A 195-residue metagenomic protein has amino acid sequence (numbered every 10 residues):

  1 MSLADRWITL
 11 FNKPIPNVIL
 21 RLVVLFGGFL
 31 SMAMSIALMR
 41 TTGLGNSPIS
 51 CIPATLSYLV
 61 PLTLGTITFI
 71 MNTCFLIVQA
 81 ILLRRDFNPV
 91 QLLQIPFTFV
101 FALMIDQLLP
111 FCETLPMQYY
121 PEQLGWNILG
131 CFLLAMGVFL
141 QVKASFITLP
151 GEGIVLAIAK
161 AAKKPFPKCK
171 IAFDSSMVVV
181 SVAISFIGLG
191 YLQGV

Functional and structural regions predicted by a protein language model:
M1-V195: Core subunits and conserved enzymes of cellular information-processing and envelope-translocation systems across
